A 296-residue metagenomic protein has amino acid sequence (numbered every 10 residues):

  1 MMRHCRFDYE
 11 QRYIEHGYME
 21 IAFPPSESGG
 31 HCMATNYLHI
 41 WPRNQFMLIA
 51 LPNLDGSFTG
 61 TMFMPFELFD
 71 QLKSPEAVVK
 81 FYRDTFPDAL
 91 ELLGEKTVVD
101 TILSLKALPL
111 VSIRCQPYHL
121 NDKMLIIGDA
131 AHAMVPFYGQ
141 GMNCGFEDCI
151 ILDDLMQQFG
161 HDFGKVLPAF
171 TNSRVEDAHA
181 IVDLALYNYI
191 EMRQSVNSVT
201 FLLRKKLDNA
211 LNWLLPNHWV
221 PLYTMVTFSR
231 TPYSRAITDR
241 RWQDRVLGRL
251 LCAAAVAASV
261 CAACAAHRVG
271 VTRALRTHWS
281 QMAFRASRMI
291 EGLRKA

Functional and structural regions predicted by a protein language model:
M1-L110, R114-L120: Conserved FAD-binding catalytic core of PHBH/FMO-like flavoproteins
C5, C32, C115, C144 (+3 more regions): Generic recognition of cysteine residues
I21, K106-V196: Conserved mid-domain beta->alpha element of the FAD-binding
F23, F46, F86-P87, E91 (+5 more regions): Short linear sequence elements within intrinsically disordered, low-complexity coil regions
E76, E147-I150, F201, K205: A structural signal for well-ordered alpha-helical segments within the folded catalytic domains of diverse enzymes
K80-D84, I151-D154, N209: Residue-level signal for well-ordered alpha-helical scaffold segments within enzymatic catalytic domains
D154-A296: C-terminal helical "tail/cap" subdomain of flavin- and related membrane-associated enzymes
